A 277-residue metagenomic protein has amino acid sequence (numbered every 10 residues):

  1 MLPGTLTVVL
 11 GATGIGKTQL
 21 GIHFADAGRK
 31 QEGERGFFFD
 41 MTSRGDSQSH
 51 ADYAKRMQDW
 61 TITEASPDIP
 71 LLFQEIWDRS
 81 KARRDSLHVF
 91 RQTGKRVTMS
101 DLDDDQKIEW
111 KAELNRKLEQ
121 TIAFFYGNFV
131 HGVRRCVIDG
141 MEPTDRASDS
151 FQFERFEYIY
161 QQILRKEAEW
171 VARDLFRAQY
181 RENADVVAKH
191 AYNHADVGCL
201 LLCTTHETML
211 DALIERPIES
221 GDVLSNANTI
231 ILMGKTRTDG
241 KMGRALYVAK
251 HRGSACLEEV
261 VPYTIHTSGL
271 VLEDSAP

Functional and structural regions predicted by a protein language model:
M1-L2, A27-E32, S80-A82, G127-H131 (+5 more regions): Conserved catalytic network of the ASCE P-loop NTPase/AAA+ motor domain
M1-L71: Walker A/P-loop NTP-binding active-site region of P-loop NTPases, recognizing the glycine-rich GxxxxGKT/S
L2-P3, W110-L114, L257-P277: NTP-binding/hydrolysis catalytic cores, primarily Walker-type P-loop NTPases
T7, F37-F39, F90, L202 (+1 more regions): Hydrophobic/aromatic beta-strand patches that form the interior of the parallel beta-sheet core in alpha/beta enzyme
F24, S49-R56, R155-Y158, Q162 (+3 more regions): Alpha-helical scaffold elements adjacent to nucleotide-binding pockets in ATP/GTP-utilizing enzyme cores
D40-D145: Conserved inter-motif catalytic segment of the P-loop NTP-binding fold
T144-R155: Conserved ATPase-coupling elements of RecA-like P-loop NTPase cores
A168, A172-G269: Phosphate-binding/switch region of NTP-binding enzymes
